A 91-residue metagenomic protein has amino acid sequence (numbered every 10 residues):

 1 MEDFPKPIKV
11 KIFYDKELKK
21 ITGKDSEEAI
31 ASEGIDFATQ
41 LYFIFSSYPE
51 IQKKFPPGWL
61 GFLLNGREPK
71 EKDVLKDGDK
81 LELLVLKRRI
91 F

Functional and structural regions predicted by a protein language model:
M1-F91: Ubiquitin-like/PB1-type beta-grasp interaction modules and other compact soluble beta-rich domains
